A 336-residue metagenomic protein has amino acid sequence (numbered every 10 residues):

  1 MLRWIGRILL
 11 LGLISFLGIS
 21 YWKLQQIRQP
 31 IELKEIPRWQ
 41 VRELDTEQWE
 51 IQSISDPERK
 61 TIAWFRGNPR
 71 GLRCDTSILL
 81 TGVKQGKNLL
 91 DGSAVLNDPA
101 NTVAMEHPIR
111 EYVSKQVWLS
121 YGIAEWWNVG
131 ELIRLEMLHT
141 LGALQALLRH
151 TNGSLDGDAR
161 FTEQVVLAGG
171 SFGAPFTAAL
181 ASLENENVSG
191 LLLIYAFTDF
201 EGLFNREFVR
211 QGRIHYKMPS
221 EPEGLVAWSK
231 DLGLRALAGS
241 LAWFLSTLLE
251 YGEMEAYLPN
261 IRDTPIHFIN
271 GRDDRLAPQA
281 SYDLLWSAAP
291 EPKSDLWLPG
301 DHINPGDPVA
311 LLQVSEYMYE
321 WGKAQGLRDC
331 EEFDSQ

Functional and structural regions predicted by a protein language model:
L33-R70: N-terminal cap/lid segment of alpha/beta-hydrolase-fold proteins
P69-P99, A104-V113: Short, surface-exposed "cap/lid" segments of acyl-processing enzymes
N88, V103-L141: Cap/lid segment of the alpha/beta-hydrolase catalytic domain
A179-T247, P259, W297: Hydrolase active-site cap/lid region
I261-R262, H267-N270: Short beta-strand/loop motif that positions the catalytic acidic residue of the alpha/beta-hydrolase fold
R275-S281: Conserved alpha/beta-hydrolase "acid-adjacent" motif
L298-L311: Histidine-bearing beta->alpha loop at or near hydrolase active sites
V309-Q336: Catalytic active-site module of serine/aspartate enzymes centered on a nucleophile-bearing elbow/loop
